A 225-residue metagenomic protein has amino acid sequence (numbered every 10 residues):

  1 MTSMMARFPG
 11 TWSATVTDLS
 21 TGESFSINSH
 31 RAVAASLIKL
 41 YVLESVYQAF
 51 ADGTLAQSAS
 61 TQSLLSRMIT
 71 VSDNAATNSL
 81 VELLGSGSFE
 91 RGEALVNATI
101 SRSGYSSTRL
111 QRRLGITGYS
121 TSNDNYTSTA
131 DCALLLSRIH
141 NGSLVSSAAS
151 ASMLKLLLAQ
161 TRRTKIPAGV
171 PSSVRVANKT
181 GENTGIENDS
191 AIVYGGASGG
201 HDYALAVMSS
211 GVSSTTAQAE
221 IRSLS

Functional and structural regions predicted by a protein language model:
M1, F8, L134, S143-T161 (+1 more regions): Structured C-terminal helix/loop/strand segments within mature extracytoplasmic catalytic/sensor domains
M1-R31: Beta-lactamase-like hydrolase cores
S13-D18, S26, Y41, S79 (+1 more regions): Soluble periplasmic/extracytoplasmic beta-strand elements of cell-envelope proteins
T17-L19, M68-D73, L80-L84, G104-Y105 (+5 more regions): Active-site-proximal beta-strand/loop segments in catalytic clefts of secreted hydrolases
G22, R31-L55, M68, L205: Active-site SXXK
D52-V96: Conserved catalytic neighborhood of penicillin-recognizing serine enzymes
V81-N141: Mid-domain, small-residue-enriched loop/turn segments at the edges of structured enzyme/sensor domains
S122-E182: A conserved catalytic-loop motif detector
